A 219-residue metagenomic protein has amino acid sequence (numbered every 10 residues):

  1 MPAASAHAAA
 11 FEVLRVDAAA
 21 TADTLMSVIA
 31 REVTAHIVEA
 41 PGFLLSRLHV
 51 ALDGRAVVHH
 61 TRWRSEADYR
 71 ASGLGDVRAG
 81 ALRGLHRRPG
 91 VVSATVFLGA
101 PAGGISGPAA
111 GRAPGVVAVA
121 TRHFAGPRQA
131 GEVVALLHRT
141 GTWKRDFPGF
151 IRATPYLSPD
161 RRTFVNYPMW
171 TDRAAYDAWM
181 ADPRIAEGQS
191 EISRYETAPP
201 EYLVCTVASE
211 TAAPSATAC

Functional and structural regions predicted by a protein language model:
M1-V57, R64-C219: Short S/T/G/P-rich N-terminal loop/turn motif that feeds into the first structured element of a domain
